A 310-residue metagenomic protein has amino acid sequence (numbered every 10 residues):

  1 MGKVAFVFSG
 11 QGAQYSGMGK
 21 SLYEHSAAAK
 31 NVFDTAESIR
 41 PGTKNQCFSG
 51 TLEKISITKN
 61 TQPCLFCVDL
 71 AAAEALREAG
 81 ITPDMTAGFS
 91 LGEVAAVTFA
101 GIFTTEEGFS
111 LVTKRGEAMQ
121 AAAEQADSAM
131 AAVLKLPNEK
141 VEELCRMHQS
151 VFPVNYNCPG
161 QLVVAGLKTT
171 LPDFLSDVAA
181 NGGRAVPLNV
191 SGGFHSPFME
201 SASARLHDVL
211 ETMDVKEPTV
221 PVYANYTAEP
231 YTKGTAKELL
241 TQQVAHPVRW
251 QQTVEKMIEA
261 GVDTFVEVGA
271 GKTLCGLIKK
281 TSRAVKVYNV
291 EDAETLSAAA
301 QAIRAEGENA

Functional and structural regions predicted by a protein language model:
G2-K140, L188, T264-E294, A298: FabD-like malonyl-/acyl-CoA
Q11-A13, S38-P41, A100-A245: Alpha/beta catalytic cores of group-transfer enzymes, especially the acyltransferase/condensing modules of polyketide
T61-P63, G193-F194, P247, Q251: Glycine-rich phosphate/pyrophosphate-binding beta-alpha loops
A79-G80, A180-N181, T212-V215, S282-Y288 (+1 more regions): Short helix-capping segments at alpha-helix termini
V209, G261, A284-V285, A293-A310: NAD(P)-dependent dehydrogenase/reductase Rossmann-like domain
A245-V262: A short, acidic, amphipathic alpha-helical segment used as a generic capping/interface helix at domain edges
